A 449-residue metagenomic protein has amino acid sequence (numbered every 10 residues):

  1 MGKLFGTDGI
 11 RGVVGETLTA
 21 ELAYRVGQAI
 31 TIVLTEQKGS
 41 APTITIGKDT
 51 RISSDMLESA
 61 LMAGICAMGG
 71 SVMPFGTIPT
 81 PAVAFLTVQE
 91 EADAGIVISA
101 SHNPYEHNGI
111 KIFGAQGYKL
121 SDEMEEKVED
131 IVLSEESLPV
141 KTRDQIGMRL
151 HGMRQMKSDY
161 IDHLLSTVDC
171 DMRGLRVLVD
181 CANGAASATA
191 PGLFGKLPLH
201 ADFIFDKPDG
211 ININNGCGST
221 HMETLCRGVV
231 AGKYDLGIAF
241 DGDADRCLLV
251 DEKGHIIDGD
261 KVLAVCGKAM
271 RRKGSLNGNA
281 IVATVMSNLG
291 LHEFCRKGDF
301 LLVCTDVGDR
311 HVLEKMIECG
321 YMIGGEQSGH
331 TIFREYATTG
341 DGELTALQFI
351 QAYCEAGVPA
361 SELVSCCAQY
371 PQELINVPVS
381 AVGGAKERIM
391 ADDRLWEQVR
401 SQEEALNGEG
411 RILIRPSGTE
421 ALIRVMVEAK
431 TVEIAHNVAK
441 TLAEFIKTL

Functional and structural regions predicted by a protein language model:
M1-A63, A67-G69, I146-L175, E387 (+1 more regions): An N-terminal, well-structured beta->alpha segment
F5-G6, I46, V72-T77, V97-I98 (+7 more regions): General beta-strand structural signal in soluble alpha/beta enzymes
D8, I46, V83, I96 (+11 more regions): Buried hydrophobic positions in well-ordered alpha/beta secondary-structure cores of metabolic enzymes
V13, N108-V230: Gly/Ser/Thr-enriched, mixed-charge loops and adjacent short helices that form phosphate/oxyanion-binding elements
I32, E36, S40-H107, G192-V250: N-terminal small/polar loop signature for handling phosphorylated ligands or for N-terminal nucleophile
G39-D49, M73, R176-V179, N279-V285 (+1 more regions): Short glycine-rich phosphate-binding loop at a beta-alpha junction
F75, A82, E126-I161, S166 (+2 more regions): Proline/glycine-rich low-complexity loops and linkers
L236, K273-L449: Phosphate-binding and adjacent anionic-ligand microenvironments
